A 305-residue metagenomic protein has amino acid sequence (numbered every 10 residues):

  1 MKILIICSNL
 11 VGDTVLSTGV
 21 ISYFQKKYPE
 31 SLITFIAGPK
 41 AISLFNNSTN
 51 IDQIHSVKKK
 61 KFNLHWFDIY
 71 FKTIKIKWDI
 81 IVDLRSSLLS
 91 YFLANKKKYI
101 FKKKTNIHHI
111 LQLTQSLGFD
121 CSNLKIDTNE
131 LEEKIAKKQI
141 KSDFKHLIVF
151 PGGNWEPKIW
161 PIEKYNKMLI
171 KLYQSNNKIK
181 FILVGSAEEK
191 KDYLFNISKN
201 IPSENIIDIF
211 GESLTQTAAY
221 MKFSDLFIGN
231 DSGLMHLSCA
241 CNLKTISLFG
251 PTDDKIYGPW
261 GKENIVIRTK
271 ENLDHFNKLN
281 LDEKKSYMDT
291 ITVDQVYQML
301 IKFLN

Functional and structural regions predicted by a protein language model:
M1-N305: Catalytic machinery of carbohydrate-active enzymes, primarily nucleotide-sugar-dependent glycosyltransferases
